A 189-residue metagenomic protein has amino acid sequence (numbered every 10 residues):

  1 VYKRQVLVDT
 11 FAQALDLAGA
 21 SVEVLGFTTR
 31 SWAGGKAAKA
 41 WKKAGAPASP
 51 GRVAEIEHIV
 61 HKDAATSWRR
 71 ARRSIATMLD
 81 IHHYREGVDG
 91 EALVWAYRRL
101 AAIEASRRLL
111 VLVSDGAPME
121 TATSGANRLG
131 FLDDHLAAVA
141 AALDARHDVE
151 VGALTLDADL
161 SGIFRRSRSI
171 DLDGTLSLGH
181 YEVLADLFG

Functional and structural regions predicted by a protein language model:
K3-G189: Acidic, glycine-rich A-domain
